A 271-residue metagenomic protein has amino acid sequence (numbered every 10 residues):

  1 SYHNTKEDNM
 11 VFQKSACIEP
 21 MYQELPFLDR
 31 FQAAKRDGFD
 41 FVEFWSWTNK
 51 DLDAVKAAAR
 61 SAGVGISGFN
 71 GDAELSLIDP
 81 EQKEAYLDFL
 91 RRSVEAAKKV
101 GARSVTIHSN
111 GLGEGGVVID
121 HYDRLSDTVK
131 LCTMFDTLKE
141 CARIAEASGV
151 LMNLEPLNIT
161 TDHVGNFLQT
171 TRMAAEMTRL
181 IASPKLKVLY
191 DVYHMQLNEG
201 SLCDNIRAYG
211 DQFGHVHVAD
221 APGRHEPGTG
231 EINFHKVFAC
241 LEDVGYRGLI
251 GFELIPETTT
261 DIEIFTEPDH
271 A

Functional and structural regions predicted by a protein language model:
H3-G38, T48, G101-R103, G116-V117 (+2 more regions): Histidine-acidic metal/acid-base catalytic patches
M10-E19, I66-S76, G111-Y122, I159-T161: N-terminal small/glycine-rich loop or linker at the start of catalytic domains across soluble metabolic enzymes
E43, G68, T106, N153 (+2 more regions): Conserved beta-strand positions in the central sheet of alpha/beta enzyme cores
W47-N49, E84-A85: Aromatic- and glycine-enriched glycan-recognition loops and surfaces that form the carbohydrate-binding subsites
T48-A58: Active-site-adjacent beta->alpha loops and helix N-cap segments on the catalytic face of soluble alpha/beta enzymes
K50-D51, L75-S76, G113-E114, T161-D162 (+2 more regions): Short secondary-structure capping/turn micro-motifs that flank functional sites
R60, P80-K187: Active-site acidic/histidine proton-transfer and metal-coordination neighborhood in alpha/beta enzyme cores
